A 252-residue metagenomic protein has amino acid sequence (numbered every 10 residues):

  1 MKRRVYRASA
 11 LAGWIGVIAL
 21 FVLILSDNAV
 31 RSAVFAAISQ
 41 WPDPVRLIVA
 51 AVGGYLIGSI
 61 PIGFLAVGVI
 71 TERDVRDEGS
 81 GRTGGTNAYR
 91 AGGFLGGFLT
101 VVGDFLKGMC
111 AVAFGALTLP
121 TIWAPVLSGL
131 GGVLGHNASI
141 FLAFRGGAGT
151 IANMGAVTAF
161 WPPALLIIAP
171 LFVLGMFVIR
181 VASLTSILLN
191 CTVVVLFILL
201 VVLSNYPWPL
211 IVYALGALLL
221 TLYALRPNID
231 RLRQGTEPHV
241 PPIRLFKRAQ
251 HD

Functional and structural regions predicted by a protein language model:
M1-W14: N-terminal membrane topogenic signal
R3, S139-R145, L174-L188: Membrane-helix interface "capping/anchor" motifs
G13-W14, T100-A113, T150-M154, L165-A169 (+2 more regions): Core segments of transmembrane alpha-helices that mediate helix-helix packing or line hydrophobic substrate/ligand
N28-W41, I151, V202-N205: Membrane-interface helix termini and inter-helical loops of multi-pass transporters
A50, G96-V102, L106-I140, I198-V201 (+1 more regions): Nucleotide and nucleotide-moiety/phosphate-recognizing core
L65-L95, D230-D252: Cytosolic, membrane-interface loops and tails of multi-pass inner-membrane proteins
Y89-G92, G115-T118, G131, G135 (+2 more regions): Interfacial segments of multi-pass membrane proteins
L166, A182-N190, N205-A217: Loop-to-transmembrane alpha-helix initiation sites
